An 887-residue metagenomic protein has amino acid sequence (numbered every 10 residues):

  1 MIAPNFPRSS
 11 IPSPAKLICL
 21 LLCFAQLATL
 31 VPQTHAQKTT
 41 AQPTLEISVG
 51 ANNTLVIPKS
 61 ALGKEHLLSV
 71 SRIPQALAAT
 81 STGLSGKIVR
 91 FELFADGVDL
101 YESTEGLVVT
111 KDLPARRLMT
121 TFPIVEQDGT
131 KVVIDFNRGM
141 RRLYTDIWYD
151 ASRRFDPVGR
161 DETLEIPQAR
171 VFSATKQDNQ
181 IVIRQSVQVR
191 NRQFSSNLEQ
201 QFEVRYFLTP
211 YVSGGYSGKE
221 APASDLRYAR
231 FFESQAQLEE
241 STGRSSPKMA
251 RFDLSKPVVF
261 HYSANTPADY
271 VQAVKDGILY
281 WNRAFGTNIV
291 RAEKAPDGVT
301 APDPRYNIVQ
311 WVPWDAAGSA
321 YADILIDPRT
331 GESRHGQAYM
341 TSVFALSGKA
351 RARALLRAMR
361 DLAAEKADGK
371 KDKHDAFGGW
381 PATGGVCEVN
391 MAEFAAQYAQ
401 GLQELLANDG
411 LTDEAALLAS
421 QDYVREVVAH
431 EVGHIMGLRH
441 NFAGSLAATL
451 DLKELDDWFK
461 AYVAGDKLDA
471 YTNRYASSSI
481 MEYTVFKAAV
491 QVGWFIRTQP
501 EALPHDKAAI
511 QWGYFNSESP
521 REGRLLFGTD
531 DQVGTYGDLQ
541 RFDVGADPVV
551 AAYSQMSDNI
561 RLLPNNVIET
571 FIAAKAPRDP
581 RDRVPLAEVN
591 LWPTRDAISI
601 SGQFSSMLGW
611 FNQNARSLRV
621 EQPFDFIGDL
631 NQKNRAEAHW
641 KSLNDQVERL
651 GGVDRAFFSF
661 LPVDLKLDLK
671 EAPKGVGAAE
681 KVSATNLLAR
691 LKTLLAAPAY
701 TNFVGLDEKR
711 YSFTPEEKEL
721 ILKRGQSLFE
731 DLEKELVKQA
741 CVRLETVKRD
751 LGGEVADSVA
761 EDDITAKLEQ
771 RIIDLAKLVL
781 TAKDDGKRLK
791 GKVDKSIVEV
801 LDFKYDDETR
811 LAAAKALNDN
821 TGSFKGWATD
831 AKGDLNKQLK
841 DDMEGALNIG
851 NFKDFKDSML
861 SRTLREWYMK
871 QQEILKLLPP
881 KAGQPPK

Functional and structural regions predicted by a protein language model:
M1-P14: N-terminal secretory signal peptides that target proteins for export/translocation
I18-T29: Bacterial N-terminal signal peptides
L27-A41: Boundary at the C-terminal end of the N-terminal hydrophobic targeting segment
K38-T266, A295-A415, V424: Auxiliary tRNA-acceptor-end handling modules of aminoacyl-tRNA synthetases
S60-G63, L68, R72-I73, P267-R291: Zn2+-dependent metallopeptidase catalytic core
G384, E388, A407, L411-A415 (+2 more regions): Conserved catalytic/binding loops enriched for acidic/polar residues
S420-M436: Short alpha-helix carrying the canonical HExxH Zn2+-binding catalytic motif
V432-A448: Catalytic Zn2+-binding segment of zinc metalloproteases
